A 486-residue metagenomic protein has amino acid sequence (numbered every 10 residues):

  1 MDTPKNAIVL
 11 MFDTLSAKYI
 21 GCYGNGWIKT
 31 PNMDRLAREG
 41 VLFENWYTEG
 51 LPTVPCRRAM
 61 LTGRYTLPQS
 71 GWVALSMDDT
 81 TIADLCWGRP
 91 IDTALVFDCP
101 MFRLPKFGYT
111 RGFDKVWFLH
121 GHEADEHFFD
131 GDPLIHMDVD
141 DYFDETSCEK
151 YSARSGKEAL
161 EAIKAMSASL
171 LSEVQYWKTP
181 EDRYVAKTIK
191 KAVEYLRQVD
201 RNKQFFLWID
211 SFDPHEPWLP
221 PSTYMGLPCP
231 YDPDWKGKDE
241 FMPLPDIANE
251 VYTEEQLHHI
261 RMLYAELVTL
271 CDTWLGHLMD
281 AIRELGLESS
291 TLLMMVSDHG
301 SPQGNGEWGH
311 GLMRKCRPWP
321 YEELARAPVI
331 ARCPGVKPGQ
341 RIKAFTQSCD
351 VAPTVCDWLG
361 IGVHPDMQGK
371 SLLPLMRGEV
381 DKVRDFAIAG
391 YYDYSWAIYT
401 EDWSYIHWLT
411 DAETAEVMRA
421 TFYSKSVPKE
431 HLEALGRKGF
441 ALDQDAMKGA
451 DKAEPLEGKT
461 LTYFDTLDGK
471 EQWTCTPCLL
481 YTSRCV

Functional and structural regions predicted by a protein language model:
M1-E44, T48-G50: Active-site-proximal N-terminal segment of extracellular/periplasmic enzymes that hydrolyze or transfer
D2-V9, T110-W117, C148-E173, W177-W235 (+1 more regions): Active-site regions of oxyanion-processing enzymes, predominantly non-cytosolic
T3, G26-K29, V73-D79, H258-L270 (+3 more regions): A short beta-strand-to-alpha-helix junction
I28, P217-P233, A281-Q340, T346-Q347: Histidine-centered active-site microenvironments of extracellular/periplasmic hydrolases and transferases
T30, M60, K106, V174 (+5 more regions): Polar, surface-exposed loop/tail segments that function as active-site lids or cofactor/substrate-recognition elements
R57-K178: Catalytic-site neighborhoods of secreted/periplasmic enzymes that process anionic sulfate/phosphate groups
R111-A165, H215-Y252, L312-M313, P318-P320 (+4 more regions): Core domains of carbohydrate- and sulfate-ester-processing enzymes
Y481-V486: Conserved small/polar residues in nucleotide/adenosyl-binding loops
